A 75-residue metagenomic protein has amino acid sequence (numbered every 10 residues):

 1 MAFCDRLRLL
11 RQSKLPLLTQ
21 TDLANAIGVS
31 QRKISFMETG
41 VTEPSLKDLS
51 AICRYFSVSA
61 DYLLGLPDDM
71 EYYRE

Functional and structural regions predicted by a protein language model:
M1-P16: A short, Lys/Arg-rich alpha-helix, primarily the initiator
D5, L9, N25, F36 (+1 more regions): DNA-binding alpha-helical recognition surfaces that contact promoter or target DNA
R6, T19, S45-D48, S59: Residues that mark the N-terminal boundary/hinge immediately upstream of a DNA-recognition element
L15-T39, A51: Short alpha-helical DNA-recognition segment
G28, K47-Y62: DNA major-groove recognition helix of helix-turn-helix/homeodomain DNA-binding modules
K33, E43, Y62: Residues in the helix-turn-helix
L64-E75: Short, charged recognition helix plus adjacent turn of helix-turn-helix-like nucleic-acid-binding domains
